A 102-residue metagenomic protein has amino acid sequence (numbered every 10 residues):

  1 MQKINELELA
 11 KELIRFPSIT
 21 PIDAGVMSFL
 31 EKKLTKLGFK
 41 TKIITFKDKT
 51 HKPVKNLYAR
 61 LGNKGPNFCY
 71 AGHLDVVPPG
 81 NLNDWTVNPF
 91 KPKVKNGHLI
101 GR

Functional and structural regions predicted by a protein language model:
M1, L7-E8, K36-T41: Pyridoxal 5′-phosphate
M1-I4, V87-P89: Short hydrophobic/aromatic-rich motifs at helix boundaries and adjacent loops
L7-L9, D23, D75: Acidic active-site catalytic centers that drive phospho-/nucleotidyl reactions and related ester hydrolyses
L7-P17: Generic N-terminal amphipathic, Lys/Arg-enriched alpha-helix
I14, V26-M27, V76-V77: Hydrophobic aliphatic residue packing
S18, T45-F46, G72, G101: Short glycine-centered, acidic/aromatic-flanked micro-motifs in structured strand/loop junctions that mark active-site
I19-P66, T86-K93: A non-catalytic alpha/beta surface segment that caps or lines the substrate-entry region of metallo-dependent hydrolase
N67-R102: Active-site metal-coordination/substrate-binding segment of hydrolases, especially metallo-dependent peptidases
